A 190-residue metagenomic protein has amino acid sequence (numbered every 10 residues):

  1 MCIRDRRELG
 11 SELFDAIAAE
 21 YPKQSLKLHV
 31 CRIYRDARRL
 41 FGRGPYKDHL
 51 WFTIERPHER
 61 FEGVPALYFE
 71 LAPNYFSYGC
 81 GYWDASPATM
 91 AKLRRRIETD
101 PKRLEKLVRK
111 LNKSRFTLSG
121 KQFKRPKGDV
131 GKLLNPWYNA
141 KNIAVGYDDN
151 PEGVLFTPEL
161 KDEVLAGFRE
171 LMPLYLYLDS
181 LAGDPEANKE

Functional and structural regions predicted by a protein language model:
M1-D5: Conserved small/polar residues in nucleotide/adenosyl-binding loops
R6-P57: Extended cationic-aromatic binding surfaces that line active-site or macromolecule-binding grooves and engage
R7-F14, T117-E190: Long, solvent-exposed, polar/charged low-complexity segments
G10-K27, C80-D100, A144-Y147, V154: Short N-terminal secondary-structure initiator segments
A16, E20, R96, L107-K110 (+2 more regions): Residues that form generic nucleotide/phosphate-binding pockets
K23-L26, P45-K47, E62, L71 (+2 more regions): A generic structural signal for short, non-catalytic loop/turn and secondary-structure boundary residues
R38-E98: Aromatic- and glycine-enriched beta-alpha-beta binding-site module
G79-P126: A contiguous pocket-lining binding segment that forms or flanks enzyme active sites
